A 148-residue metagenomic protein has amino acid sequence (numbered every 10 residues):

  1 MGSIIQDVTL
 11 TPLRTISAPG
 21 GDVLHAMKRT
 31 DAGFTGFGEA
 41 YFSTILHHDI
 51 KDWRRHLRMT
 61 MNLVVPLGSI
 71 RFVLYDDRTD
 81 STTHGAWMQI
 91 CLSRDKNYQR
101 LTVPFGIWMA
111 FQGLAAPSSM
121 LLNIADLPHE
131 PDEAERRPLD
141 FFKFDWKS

Functional and structural regions predicted by a protein language model:
M1-N97, L114-S148: Non-catalytic, conserved peripheral segments adjacent to functional cores
L101, M109-L114: Short beta-strand His + acidic residue motifs that chelate non-heme Fe in jelly-roll/DSBH and cupin folds
